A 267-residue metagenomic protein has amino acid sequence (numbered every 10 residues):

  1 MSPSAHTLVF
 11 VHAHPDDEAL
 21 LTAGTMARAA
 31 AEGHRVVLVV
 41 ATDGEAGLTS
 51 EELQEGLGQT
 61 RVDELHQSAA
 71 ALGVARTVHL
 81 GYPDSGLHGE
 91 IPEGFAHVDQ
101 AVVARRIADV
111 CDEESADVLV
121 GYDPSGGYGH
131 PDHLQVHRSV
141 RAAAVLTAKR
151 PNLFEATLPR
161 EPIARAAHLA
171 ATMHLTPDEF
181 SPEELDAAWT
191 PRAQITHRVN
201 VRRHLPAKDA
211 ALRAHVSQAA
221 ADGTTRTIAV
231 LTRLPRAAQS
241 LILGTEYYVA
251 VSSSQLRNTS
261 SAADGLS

Functional and structural regions predicted by a protein language model:
M1-E114, A142, V249-Q255: Active-site rim/loop-helix segments in enzyme catalytic domains that contact anionic ligands
M1-T7, P92-S267: Metal-dependent de-N-acetylase/amidase catalytic core
